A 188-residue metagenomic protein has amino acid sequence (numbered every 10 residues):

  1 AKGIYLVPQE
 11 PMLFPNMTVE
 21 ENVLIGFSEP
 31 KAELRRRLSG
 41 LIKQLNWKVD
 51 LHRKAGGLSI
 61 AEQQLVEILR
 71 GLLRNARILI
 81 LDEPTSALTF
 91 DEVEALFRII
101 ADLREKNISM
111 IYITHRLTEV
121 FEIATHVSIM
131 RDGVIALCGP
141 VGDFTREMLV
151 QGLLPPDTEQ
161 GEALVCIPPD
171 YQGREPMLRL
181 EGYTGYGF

Functional and structural regions predicted by a protein language model:
A1-F188: Glycine-rich phosphate-binding loops of nucleotide-dependent enzymes
